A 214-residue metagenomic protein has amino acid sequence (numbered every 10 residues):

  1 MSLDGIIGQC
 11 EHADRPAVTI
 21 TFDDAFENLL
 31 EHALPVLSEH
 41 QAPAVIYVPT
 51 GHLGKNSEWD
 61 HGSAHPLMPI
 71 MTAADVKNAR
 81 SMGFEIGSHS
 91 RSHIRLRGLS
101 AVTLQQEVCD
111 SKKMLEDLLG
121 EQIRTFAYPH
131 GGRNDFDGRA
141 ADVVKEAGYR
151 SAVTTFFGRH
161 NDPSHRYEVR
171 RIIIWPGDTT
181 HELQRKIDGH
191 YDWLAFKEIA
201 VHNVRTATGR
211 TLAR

Functional and structural regions predicted by a protein language model:
M1-T21, E27-N28, G98-R214: C-terminal active-site subregion of NodB/CE4 polysaccharide deacetylases
R15-V18, S38-N134, E168-V169: Metal-dependent polysaccharide deacetylase catalytic core of the NodB/CE4 family, i.e., the active-site-bearing domain
D23, L37: Hydrophobic/aromatic pocket-lining and membrane-interface residues
F26-E27, S92: Short, glycine/acidic-enriched loop or turn micro-motifs at the edges of active sites
P35, K77, A141-D142: Alpha-helical segments flanking ligand/cofactor-binding loops in enzyme cores
